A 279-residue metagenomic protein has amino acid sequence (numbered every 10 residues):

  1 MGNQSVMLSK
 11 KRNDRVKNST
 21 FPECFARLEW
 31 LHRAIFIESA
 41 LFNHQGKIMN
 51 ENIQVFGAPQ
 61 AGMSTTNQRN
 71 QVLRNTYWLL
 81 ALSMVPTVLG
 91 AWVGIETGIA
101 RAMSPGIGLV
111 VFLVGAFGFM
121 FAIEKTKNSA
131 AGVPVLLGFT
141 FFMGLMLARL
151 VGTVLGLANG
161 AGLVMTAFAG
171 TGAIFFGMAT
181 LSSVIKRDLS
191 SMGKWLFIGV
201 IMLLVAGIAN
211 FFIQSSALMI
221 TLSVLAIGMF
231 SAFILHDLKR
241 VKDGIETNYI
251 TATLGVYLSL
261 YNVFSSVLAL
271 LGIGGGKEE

Functional and structural regions predicted by a protein language model:
V6-N13, S19, E23-A26, W30-E279: A hydrophobic alpha-helical transmembrane-helix feature that marks the membrane cores and membrane-interface segments
